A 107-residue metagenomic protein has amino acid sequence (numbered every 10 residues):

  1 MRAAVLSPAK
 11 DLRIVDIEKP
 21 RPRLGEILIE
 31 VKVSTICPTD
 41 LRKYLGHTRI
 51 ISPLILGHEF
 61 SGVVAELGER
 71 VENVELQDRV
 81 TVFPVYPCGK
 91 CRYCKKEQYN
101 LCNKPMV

Functional and structural regions predicted by a protein language model:
M1-A4: Short structural boundary motif marking the start of a folded domain
S7: Short beta-strand/turn micro-motifs composed of small residues that flank or help shape donor/cofactor-binding pockets
K10-D11, R70: Short acidic/polar mixed-charge low-complexity motifs
D11-I14, P38-T39: Short N-terminal binding/cap micro-motifs at the start of the first secondary-structure element
P20-S34, H47-K95, N100: Glycine-rich beta-strand-centered segment in the early N-terminal region that forms part of a ligand/cofactor-binding
L41, K95-V107: Iron-sulfur (Fe-S) cluster-binding segments and ferredoxin-like electron-carrier domains, especially [2Fe-2S]
